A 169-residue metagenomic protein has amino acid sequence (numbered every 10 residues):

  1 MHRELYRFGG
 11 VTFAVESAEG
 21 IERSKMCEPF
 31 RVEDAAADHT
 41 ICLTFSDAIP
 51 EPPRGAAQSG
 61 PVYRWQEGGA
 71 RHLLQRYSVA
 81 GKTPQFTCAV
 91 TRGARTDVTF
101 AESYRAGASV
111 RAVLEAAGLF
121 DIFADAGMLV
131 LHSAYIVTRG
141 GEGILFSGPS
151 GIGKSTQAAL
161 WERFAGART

Functional and structural regions predicted by a protein language model:
M1-I144, L160, F164-A165: A noncatalytic interaction/capping subdomain that flanks phosphate/NTP-handling catalytic cores
G148: The Walker A (P-loop) glycine that initiates the GxxxxGKT/S ATP-binding motif of P-loop NTPases
I152-G153: Conserved glycine(s) of the Walker
Q157: Hydrophobic positions on the alpha1 helix immediately C-terminal to the Walker A/P-loop
A167-T169: Short, intrinsically disordered, charge-balanced linker/junction segments flanking boundaries in proteins
